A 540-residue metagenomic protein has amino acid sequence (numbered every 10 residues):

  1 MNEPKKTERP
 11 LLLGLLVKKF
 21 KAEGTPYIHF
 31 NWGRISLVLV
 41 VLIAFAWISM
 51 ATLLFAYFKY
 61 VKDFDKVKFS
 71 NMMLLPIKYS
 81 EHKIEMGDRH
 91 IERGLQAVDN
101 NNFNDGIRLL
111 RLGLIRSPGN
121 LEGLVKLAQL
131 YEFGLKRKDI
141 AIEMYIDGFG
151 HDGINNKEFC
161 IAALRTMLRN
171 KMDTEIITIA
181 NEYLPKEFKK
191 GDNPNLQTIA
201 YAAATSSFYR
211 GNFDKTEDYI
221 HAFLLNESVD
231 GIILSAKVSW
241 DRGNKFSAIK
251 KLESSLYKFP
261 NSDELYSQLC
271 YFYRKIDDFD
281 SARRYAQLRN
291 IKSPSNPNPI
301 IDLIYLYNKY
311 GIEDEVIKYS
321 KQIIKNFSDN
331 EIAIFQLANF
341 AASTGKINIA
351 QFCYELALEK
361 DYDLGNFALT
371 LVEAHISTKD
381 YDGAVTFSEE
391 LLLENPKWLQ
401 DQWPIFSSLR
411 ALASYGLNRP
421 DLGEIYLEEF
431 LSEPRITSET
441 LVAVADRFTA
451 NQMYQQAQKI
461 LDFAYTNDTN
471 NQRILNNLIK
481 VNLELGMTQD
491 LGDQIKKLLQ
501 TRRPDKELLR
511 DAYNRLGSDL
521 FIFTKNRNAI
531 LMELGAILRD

Functional and structural regions predicted by a protein language model:
M1-N2, Q351: Primarily low-complexity, compositionally biased regions used by nucleic-acid-associated proteins for macromolecular
N2-K83, G191-N195, T205, Y209-L224 (+3 more regions): Long, contiguous interaction/recruitment modules in multidomain scaffold/adaptor proteins
F58-Y60, I84-D99, L110-L114, G123-D540: Alpha-solenoid helical repeat scaffolds
F103: Calcium-binding loop positions in Ca2+-binding modules
